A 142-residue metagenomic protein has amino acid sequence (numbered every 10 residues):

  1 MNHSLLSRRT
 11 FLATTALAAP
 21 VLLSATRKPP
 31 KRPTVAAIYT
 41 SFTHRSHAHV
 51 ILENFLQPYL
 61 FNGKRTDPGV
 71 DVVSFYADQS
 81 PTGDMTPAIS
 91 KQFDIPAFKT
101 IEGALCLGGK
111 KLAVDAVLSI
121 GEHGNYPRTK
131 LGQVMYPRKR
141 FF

Functional and structural regions predicted by a protein language model:
N2-A18: N-terminal secretory signal peptides and thylakoid transit peptides that target proteins across membranes
H3-L5, P20-V21, A25-F142: N-terminal glycine-/serine-/threonine-rich beta1-alpha1-beta2 phosphate-ribose binding loop of Rossmann-like
